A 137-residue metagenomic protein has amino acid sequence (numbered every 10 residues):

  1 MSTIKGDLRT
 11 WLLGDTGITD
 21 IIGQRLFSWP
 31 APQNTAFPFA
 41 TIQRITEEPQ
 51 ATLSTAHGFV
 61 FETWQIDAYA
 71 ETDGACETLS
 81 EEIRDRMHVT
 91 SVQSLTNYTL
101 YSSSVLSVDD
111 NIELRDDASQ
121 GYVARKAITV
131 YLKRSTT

Functional and structural regions predicted by a protein language model:
M1-A56, T78, T90-Y101: Small/polar-rich, solvent-exposed N-terminal microdomains that initiate assembly or binding
S2, G6, I22, E81 (+3 more regions): Short alpha-helical segments used as structural interaction elements across diverse proteins
A31, I45-E48, E71-D73, K133-T137: Generic structural motif
H57-C76, I83, Y122-R134: Oligomerization/assembly interface segments of phage tail-like spikes and tubes
E81-R84, H88: A broadly conserved amphipathic alpha-helix scaffold signal in soluble, globular proteins
H88-T136: Acidic-leaning, charged glycine-interspersed low-complexity segments
